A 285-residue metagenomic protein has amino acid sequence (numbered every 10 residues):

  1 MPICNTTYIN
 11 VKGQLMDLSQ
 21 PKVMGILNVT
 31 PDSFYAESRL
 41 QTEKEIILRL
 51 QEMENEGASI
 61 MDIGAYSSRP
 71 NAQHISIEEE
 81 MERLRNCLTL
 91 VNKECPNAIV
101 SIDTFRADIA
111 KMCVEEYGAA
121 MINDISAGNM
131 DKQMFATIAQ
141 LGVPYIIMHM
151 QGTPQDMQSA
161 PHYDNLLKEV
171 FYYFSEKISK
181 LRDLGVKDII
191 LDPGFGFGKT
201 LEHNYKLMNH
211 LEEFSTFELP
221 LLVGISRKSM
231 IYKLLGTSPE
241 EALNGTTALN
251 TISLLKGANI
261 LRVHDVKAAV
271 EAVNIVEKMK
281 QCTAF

Functional and structural regions predicted by a protein language model:
P2-I3, V11-K12, L18, A36-E52 (+8 more regions): Active-site-adjacent loop and "lid" segments of alpha/beta metabolic enzymes
T6: Localized chelating/binding microdomains that coordinate divalent metal ions or stabilize phosphate-bearing
D32-F34: Cytochrome P450 core scaffold surrounding the K-helix E-X-X-R motif and the conserved "meander" helix-loop region
L48-G64: Catalytic domains of carbohydrate-active enzymes, especially glycoside hydrolases
G194: Conserved Motif II region of HX4D acyltransferases
